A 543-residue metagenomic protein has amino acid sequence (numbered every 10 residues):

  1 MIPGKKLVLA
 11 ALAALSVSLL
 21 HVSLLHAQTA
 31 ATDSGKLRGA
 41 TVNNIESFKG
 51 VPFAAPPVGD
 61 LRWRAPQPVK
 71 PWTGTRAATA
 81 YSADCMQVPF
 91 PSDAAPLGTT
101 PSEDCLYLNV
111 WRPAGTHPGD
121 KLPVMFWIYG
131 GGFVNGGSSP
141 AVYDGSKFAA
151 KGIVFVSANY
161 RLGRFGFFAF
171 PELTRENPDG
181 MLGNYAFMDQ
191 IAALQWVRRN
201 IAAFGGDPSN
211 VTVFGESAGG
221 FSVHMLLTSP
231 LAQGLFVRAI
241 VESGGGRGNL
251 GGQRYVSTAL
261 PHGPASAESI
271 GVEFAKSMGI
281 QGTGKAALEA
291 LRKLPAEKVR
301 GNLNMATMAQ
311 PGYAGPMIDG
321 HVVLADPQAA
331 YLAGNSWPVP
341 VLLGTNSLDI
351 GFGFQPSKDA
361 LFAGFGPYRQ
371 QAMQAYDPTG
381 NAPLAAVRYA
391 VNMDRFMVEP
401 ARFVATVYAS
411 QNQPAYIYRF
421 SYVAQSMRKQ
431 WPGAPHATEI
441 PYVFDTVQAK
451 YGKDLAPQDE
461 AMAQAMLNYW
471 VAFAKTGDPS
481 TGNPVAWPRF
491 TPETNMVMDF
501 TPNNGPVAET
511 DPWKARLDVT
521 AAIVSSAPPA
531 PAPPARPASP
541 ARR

Functional and structural regions predicted by a protein language model:
M1-K6, M397: Positively charged n-region of N-terminal signal peptides that target proteins for export
I2, L25-N184, K453-M466, K475-P484 (+3 more regions): Non-catalytic accessory segments of hydrolases
A10-S23: Bacterial N-terminal signal peptides
F90-Q281, H321-A325, A329-P356, S410-Q413 (+1 more regions): Serine-hydrolase-like catalytic core of hydrolytic proteins
R161-R164, F214-A218, R419-S426, V485-T491: Short, solvent-exposed turn/loop segments enriched in Gly/Ser/Thr/Pro and often Arg
S209-T212, G279-A290, N302, I417-S421 (+1 more regions): Surface-exposed patches in mature extracellular/periplasmic domains of secreted proteins
R238, L250-G251, V256, A286-Q458 (+2 more regions): Substrate-gating cap/lid region and adjacent catalytic-acid/histidine neighborhood within extracellular/lumenal
